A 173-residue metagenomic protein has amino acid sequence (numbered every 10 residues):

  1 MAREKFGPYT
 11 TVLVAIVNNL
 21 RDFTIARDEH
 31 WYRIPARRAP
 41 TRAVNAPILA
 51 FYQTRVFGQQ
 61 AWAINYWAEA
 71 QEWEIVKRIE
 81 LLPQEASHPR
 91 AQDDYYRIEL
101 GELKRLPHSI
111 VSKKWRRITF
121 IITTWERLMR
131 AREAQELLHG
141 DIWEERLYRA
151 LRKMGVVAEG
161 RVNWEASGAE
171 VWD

Functional and structural regions predicted by a protein language model:
A2-W172: Structured alpha/beta reader/binder surfaces that contact nucleic acids or chromatin modification marks
